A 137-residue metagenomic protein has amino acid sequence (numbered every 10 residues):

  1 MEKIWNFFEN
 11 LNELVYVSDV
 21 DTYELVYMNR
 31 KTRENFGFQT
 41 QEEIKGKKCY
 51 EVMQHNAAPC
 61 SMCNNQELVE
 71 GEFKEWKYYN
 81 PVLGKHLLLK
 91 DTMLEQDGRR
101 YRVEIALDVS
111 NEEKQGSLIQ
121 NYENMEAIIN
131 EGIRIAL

Functional and structural regions predicted by a protein language model:
M1-R33, E123-L137: Sensory modules in modular signal-transduction proteins
V17, L89-M93, A106: Sensory input modules used in signal transduction, predominantly PAS/LOV/GAF but also related non-catalytic regulatory
V20, P81, E95: Short, acidic, Ser/Thr-enriched surface-loop or helix-capping motifs
V26, P59, L83-L87: PAS-family sensory domains
T32-I44: PAS/PAS-like sensory domain cap-loop motif
K47-K48, V52-Y79: Terminal output helix/cap of sensory domains in signal transduction proteins
K77, H86-D91, V103: PAS/PAC sensory module
L94-G132: Sensory coupling linkers of modular signal transduction proteins
